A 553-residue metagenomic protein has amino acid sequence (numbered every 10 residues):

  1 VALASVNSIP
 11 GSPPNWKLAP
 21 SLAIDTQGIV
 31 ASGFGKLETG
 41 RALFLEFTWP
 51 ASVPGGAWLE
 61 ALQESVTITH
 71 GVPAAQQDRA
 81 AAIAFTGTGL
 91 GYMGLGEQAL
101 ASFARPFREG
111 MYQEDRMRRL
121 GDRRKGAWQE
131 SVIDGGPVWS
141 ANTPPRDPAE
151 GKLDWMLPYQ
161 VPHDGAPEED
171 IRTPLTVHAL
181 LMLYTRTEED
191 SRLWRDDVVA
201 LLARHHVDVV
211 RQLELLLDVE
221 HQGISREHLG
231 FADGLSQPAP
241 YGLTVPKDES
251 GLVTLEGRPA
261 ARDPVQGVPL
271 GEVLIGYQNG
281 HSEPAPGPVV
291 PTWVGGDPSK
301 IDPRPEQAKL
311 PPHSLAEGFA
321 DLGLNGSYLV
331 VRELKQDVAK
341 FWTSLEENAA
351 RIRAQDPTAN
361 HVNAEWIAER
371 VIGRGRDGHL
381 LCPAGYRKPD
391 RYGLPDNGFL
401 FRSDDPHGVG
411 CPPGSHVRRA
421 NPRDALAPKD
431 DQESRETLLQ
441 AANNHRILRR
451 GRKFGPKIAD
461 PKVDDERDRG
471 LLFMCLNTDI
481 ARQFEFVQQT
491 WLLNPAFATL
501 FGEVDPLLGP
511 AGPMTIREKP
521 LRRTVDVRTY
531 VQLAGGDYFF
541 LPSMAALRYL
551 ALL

Functional and structural regions predicted by a protein language model:
A2-L553: Long, low-complexity, Ser/Thr/Gly/Pro-rich intrinsically disordered segments that act as flexible linkers and assembly
